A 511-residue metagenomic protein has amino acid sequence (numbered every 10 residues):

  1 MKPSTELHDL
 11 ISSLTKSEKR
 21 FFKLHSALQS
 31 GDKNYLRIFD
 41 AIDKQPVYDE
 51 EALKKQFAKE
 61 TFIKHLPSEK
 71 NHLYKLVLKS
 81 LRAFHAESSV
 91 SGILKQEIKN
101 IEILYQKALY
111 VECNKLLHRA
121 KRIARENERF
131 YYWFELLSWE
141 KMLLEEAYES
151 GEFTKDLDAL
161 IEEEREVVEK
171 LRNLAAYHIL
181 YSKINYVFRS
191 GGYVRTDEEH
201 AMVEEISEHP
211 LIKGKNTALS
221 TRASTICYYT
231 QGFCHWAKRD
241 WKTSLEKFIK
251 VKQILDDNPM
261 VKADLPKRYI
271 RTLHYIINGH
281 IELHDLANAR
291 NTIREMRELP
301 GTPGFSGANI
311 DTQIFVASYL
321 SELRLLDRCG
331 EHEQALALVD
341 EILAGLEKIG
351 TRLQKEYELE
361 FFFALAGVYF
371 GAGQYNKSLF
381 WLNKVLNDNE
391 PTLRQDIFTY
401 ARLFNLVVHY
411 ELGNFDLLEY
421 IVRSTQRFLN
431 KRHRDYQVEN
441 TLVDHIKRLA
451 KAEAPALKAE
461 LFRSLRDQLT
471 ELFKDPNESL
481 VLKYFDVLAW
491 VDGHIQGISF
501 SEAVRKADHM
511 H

Functional and structural regions predicted by a protein language model:
M1-E205, N216-A218, A454-H511: Flexible inter-repeat linkers and adjacent short helices within tandem amphipathic alpha-helical repeat scaffolds
K95, K99-E102, Y132-E135, W139 (+7 more regions): "A position-specific structural signal for the A-helix of alpha-solenoid helical repeats
Y110, F130, S150, W241-K242 (+4 more regions): TPR-repeat structural position
H118-E126, A159-E169, E204-N216, L245 (+6 more regions): Amphipathic alpha-helical segments of tetratricopeptide repeats
E128-E135, L171-Y177, K215-S224, M260-R271 (+5 more regions): Alpha-solenoid helical repeat architecture
K155, R172-N291: Alpha-solenoid helical-repeat scaffolds
